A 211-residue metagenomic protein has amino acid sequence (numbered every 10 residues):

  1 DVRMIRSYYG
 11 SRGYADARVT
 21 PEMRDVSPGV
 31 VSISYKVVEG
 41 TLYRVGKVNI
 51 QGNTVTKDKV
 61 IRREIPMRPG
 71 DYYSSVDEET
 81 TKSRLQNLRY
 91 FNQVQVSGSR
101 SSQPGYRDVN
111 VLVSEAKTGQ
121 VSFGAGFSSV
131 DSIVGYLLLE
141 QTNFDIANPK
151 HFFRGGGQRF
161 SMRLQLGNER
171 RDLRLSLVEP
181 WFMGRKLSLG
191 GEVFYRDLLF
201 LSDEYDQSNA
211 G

Functional and structural regions predicted by a protein language model:
D1-L88, Q93-V94, G98-V109, V113-T118 (+3 more regions): Interaction-mediating elements
D71-G211: Gram-negative/organellar outer-membrane beta-barrel architecture
